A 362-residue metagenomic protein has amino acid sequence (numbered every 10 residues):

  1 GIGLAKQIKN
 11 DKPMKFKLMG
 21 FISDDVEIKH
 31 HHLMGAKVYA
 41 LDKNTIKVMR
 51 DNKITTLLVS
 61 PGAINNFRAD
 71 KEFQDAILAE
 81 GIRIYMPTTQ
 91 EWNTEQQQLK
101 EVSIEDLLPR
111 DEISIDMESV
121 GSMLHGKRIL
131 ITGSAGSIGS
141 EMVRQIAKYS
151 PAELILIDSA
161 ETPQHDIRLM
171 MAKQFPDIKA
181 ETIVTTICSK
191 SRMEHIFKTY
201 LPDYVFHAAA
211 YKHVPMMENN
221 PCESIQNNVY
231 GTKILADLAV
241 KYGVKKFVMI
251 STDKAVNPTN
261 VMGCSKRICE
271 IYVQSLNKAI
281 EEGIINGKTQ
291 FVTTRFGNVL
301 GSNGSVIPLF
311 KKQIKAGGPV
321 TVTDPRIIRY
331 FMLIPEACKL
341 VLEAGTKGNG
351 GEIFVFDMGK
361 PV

Functional and structural regions predicted by a protein language model:
G1-Y85, S159-D166, K173, A180-E181 (+1 more regions): A solvent-exposed beta-alpha-beta segment
P13-K15, A147-E153: Conserved S-adenosyl-L-methionine
K29, D42, N66-R128, V240: Flexible, Lys/Arg-rich cytosolic regulatory linkers and terminal tails that connect or flank
M49, K53-T55, P151-A152, F197-F206 (+2 more regions): Proline-aspartate-enriched helix->loop->beta-strand connector
E80, T94, L201, H207 (+3 more regions): Conserved Rossmann-fold NAD(P)-dependent oxidoreductase catalytic core, especially the SDR/UDP-sugar
T132-A135, S140-Q145: N-terminal Rossmann NAD(P)H-binding glycine-rich loop of SDR-like oxidoreductase domains
V184-D203: Conserved Rossmann-fold cofactor-binding substructure of NAD(P)-dependent oxidoreductases
D237-V240, V261-F354, G359-P361: NAD(P)-dependent short-chain dehydrogenase/reductase
